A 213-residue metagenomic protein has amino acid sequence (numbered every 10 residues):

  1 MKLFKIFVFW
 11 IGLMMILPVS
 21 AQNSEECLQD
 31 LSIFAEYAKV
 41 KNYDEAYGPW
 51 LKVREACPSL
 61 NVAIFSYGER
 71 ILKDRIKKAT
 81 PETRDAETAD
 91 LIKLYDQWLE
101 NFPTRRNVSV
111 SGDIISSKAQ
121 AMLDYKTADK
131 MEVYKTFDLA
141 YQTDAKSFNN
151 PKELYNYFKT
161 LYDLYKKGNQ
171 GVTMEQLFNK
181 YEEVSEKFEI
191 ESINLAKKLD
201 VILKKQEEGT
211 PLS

Functional and structural regions predicted by a protein language model:
M1-I6: Positively charged n-region of N-terminal signal peptides that target proteins for export
F7-P18: Bacterial N-terminal signal peptides
Q22-S213: Preference for long, solvent-exposed alpha-helical segments and helix-linker "stalks"
